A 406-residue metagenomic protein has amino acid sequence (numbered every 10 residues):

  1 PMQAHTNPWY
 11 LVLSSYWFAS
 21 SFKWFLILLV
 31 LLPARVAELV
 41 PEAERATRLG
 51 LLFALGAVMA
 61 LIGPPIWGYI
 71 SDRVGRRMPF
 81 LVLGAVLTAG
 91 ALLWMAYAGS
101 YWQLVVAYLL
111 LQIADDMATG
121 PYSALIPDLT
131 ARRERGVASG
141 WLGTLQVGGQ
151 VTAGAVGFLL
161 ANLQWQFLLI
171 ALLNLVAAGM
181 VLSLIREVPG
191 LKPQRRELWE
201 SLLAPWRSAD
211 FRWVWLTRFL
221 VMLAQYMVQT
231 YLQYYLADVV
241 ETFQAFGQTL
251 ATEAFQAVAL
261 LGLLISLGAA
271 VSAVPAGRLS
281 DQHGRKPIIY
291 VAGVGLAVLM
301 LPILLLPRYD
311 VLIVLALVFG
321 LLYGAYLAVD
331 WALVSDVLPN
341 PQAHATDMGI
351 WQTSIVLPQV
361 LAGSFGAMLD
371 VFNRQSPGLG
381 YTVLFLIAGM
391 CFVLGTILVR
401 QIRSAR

Functional and structural regions predicted by a protein language model:
P1-N7, E187-L216, T242: Juxtamembrane intracellular "pre-TM" segments in multi-pass secondary transporters
M2-G56, R212-W213, T217, V221-F246: Helix-loop boundary and gating motifs at the non-cytosolic
G50-Y69, L260-P275: Central cavity-lining transmembrane alpha-helices of secondary-active solute carriers, predominantly the Major
G56-L61, G136-F158, Q352-G363: Glycine-rich segments within core transmembrane alpha-helices of 12-TM secondary carriers
S71-A85, Q282-G293: Cytoplasmic membrane-interface "Motif A"-like loop-to-helix N-cap segments of 12-TM Major Facilitator Superfamily
R77-M78, L159-L173, A367-C391: A membrane-interface helix-boundary motif in multi-pass transporters
L83-G99, V294-P307: C-terminal ends and interior cores of transmembrane alpha-helices in multi-pass membrane transporters/permeases
A96, V176-R186, L386-R406: Multi-pass alpha-helical transporter architecture, strongest for 12-TM Major Facilitator/SLC carriers used
